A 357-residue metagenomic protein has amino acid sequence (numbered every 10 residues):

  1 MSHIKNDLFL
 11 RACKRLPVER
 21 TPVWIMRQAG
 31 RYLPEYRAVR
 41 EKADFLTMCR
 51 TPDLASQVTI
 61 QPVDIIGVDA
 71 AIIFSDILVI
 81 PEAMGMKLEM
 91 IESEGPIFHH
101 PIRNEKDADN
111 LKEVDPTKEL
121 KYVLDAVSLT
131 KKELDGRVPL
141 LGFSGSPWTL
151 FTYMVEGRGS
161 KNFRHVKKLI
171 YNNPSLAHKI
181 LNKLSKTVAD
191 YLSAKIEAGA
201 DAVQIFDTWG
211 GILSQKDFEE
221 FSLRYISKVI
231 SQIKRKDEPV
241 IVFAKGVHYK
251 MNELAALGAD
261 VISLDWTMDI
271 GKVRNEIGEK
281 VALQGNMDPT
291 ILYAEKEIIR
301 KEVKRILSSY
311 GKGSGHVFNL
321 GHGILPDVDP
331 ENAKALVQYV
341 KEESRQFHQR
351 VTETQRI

Functional and structural regions predicted by a protein language model:
M1-E92, L129, K228, R300 (+2 more regions): N-terminal basic, low-complexity leaders that serve as flexible interaction/assembly modules and, when applicable, as
E41-Q57, N110-T117, L150-Y153, G157-F163: An N-terminal domain-start capping segment
D44, E105-D115, I170-A177: Short glycine/proline- and acidic residue-enriched helix-loop micro-motifs that form flexible lids or anion-recognition
E82-M86, P101, F151-V155: Short, conserved acidic/polar surface loops in the N-terminal third of protein domains
K87-P96, E156-K161: A glycine- and small-aliphatic-rich helix-loop capping segment at beta-alpha/alpha-beta transitions that lines
S93-K132: A gly/proline- and charged-residue-enriched helix-loop-helix capping module
E119-H348, I357: Active-site loop segments of alpha/beta catalytic cores
E353-Q355: Short polybasic linear motifs
